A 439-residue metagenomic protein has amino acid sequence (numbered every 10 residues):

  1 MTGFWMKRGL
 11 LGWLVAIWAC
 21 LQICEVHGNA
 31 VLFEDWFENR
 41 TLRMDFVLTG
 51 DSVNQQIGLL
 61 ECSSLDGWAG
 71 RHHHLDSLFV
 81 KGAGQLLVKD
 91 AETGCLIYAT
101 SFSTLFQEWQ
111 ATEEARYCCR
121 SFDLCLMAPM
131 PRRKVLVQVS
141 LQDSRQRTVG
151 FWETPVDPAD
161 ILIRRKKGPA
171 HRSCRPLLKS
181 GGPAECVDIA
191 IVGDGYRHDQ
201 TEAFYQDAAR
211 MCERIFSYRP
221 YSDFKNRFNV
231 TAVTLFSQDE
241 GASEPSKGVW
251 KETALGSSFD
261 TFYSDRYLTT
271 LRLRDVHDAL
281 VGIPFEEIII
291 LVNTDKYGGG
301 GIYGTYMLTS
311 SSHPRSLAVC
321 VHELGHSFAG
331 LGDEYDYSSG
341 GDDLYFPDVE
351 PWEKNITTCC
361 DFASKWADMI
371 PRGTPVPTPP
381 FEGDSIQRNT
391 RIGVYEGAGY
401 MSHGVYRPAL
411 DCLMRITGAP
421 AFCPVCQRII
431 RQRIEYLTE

Functional and structural regions predicted by a protein language model:
M1-V31: Bacterial Sec-dependent N-terminal signal peptides
D35-I57, G70, Y335-E439: Replace "(M1/M4/M9/M12/WLM)" with "(e.g., M1/M4/M8/M9/M12/M26/WLM)" and add "not limited to" to clarify scope
W36-L162: Beta-strand-enriched, solvent-exposed domains that form extended recognition/catalytic surfaces
I161-R219, A232-A242: Fold-level signature of zinc-dependent metallopeptidase catalytic domains
G195-H198, F236-E240, T294-G298, P314-S316 (+2 more regions): Solvent-exposed loop/turn segments at secondary-structure junctions within structured extracellular/periplasmic domains
A203, G300-E323: Short pre-active-site segment immediately N-terminal to the catalytic Zn-binding motif
R227-Y303: Active-site-proximal segments of metallohydrolase catalytic domains
L324-G340: Catalytic Zn2+-binding segment of zinc metalloproteases
